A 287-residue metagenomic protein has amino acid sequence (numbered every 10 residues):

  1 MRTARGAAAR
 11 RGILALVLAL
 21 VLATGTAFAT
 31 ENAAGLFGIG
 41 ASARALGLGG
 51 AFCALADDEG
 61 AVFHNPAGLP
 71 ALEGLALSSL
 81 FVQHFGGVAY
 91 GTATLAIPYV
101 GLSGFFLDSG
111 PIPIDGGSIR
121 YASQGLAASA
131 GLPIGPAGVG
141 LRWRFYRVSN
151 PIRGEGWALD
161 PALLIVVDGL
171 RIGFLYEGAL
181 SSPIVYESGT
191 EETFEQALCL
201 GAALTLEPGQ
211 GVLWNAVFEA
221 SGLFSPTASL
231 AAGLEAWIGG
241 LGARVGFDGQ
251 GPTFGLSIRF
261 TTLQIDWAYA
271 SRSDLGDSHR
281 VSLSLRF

Functional and structural regions predicted by a protein language model:
M1-A9: N-terminal secretory signal peptides that target proteins for export/translocation
R2, L18, A29-T30, G35: A generic N-terminal leader/anchor concept
A9, T26-F28: Extreme N-terminus of proteins, especially the signal/transit-peptide cleavage junction and the first residues
L14-G25: Bacterial N-terminal signal peptides
T30-F287: Subset of outer-membrane beta-barrel
